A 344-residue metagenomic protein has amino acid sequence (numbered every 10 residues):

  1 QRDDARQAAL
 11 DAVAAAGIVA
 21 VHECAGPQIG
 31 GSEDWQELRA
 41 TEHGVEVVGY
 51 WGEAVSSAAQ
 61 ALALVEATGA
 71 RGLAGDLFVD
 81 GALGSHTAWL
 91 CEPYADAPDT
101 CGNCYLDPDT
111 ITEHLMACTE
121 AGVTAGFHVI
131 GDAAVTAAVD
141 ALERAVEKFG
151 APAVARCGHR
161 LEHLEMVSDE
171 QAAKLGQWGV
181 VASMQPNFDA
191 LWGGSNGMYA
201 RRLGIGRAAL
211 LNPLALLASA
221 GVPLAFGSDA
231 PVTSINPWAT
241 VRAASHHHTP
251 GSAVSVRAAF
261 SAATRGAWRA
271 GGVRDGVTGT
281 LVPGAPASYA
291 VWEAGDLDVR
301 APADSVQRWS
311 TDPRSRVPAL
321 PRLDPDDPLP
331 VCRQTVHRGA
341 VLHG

Functional and structural regions predicted by a protein language model:
R2-A15, V19-A20, S219, P223 (+1 more regions): Active-site microenvironment of metallo-dependent hydrolases
G17-G30, V129-A133, G158-M166: Conserved short loop/turn motifs at secondary-structure junctions
A25-D132, T136, K174-V181, P186-N187 (+1 more regions): Metal-coordinating catalytic core of metallo-dependent amide/deamination hydrolases
G31-W35, V135-E143, W192-Y199, A230-H247 (+1 more regions): Histidine/acidic-residue-rich catalytic or RNA/ligand-binding cores of hydrolases and nuclease-related proteins
E42-D76, G158-E165, D169, G197-V222: Phosphate/diphosphate-binding loops
C91-P93, V181-L217, T233-A244: Flexible glycine/proline-rich, aromatic-decorated loop/lid segments
V123-D132, S183-P186, L217-A239, G284: Short acidic/histidine-rich active-site segments
A155-G158, H163, G194-G206, A225-F226 (+2 more regions): Short beta-alpha connecting loops at secondary-structure transitions that line or flank enzyme active sites
